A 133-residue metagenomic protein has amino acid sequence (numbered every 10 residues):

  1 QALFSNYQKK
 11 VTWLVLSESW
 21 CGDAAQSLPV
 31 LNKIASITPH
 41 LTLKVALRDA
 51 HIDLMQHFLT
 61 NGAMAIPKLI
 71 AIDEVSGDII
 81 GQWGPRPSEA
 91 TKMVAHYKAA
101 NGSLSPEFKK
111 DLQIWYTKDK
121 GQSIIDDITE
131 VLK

Functional and structural regions predicted by a protein language model:
Q1-I34: A glycine-rich, hydrophobic loop/mini-helix early in the fold
Q1-K10, I37-H40, Q56-A63, E74-K133: Non-globular targeting/processing and membrane-anchoring segments
V15-S17, L31, P39-L54, A65 (+1 more regions): Thiol-based oxidoreductase modules, predominantly thioredoxin-like and allied folds used for disulfide exchange
